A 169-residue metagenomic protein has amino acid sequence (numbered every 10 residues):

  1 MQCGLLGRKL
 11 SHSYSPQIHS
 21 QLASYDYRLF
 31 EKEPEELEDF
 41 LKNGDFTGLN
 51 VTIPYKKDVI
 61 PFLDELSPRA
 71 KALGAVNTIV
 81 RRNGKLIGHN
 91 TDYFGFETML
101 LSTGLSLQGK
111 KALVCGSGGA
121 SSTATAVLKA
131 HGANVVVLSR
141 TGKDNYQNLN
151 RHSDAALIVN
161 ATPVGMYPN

Functional and structural regions predicted by a protein language model:
Q2-T103: Phosphate/diphosphate ligand-binding glycine-rich loop within oxidoreductases
L5-L6, F30, N134-R140, I158-N160: Short, hydrophobic beta-strand segments that form beta-sheet elements in well-ordered domains
G7, G88-Y93, L100, G104-L105 (+2 more regions): Glycine-rich adenosine-cofactor-binding loop
N43, L105, R151-S153: Glycine-rich phosphate-binding loop signature in dinucleotide/nucleotide-binding domains
T47, A133-N134: Short acidic/polar active-site loop segments enriched in Thr and Asp
V76, G132, A155-A156: Short, well-ordered alpha-helix to beta-strand connector turns
D144-N169: Rossmann-like adenosine-cofactor binding region
